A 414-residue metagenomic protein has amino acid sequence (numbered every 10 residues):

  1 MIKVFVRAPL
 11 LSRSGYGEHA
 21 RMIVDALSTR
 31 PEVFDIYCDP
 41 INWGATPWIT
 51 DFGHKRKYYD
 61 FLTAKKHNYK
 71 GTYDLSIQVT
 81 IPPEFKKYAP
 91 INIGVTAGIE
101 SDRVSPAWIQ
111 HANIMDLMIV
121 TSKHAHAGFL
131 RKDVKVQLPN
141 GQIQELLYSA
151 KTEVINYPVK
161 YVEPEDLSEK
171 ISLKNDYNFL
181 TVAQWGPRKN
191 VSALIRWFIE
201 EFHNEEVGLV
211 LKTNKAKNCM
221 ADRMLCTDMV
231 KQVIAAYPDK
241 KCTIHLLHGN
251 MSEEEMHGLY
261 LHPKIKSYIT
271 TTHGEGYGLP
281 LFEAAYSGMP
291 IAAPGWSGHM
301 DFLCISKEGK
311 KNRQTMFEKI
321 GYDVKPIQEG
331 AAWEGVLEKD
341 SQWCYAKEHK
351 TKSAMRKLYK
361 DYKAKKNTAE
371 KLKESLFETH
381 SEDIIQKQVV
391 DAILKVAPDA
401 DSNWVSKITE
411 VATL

Functional and structural regions predicted by a protein language model:
M1-Y73, K387-V390, L414: N-terminal pre-catalytic "stem/leader" segment of glycosyltransferase-like enzymes
F5, A45-R131: Extended catalytic core of nucleotide-activated donor transferases of GT-like folds
F5, S172-K189, I195-F198, L209-L211: Conserved donor-binding/catalytic core segment of Leloir-type glycosyltransferases
L117-P164: Donor nucleotide-sugar binding/catalytic pocket of nucleotide-sugar-dependent glycosyltransferases
K215, D323-L414: C-terminal amphipathic helix plus adjacent low-complexity, charged tail appended to glycosyltransferase catalytic
M220-L259, K266-S267: Nucleotide-activated donor-binding/catalytic signature segment of Leloir-type glycosyltransferases, i.e., the conserved
G258-G276, Y286-M289: Acidic donor-binding loop of glycosyltransferase active sites
P290-A293, C304, K310-K319: Short hydrophobic beta-strand element within catalytic cores of glycosyltransferases and related nucleotide-activated
